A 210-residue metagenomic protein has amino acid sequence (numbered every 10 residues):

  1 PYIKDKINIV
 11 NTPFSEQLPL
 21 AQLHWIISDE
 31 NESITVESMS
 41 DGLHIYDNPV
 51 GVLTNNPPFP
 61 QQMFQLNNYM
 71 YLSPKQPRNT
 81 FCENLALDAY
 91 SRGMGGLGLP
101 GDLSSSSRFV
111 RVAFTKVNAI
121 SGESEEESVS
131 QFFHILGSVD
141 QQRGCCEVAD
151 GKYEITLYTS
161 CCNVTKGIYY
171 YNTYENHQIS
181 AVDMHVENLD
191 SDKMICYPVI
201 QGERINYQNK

Functional and structural regions predicted by a protein language model:
P1-P57: Structured, non-membrane catalytic/scaffold regions adjacent to prosthetic-group chemistry
P13-S15, L20-A21, E30-E32, V52-K210: C-terminus-biased signal that marks the final domain/tail of proteins
